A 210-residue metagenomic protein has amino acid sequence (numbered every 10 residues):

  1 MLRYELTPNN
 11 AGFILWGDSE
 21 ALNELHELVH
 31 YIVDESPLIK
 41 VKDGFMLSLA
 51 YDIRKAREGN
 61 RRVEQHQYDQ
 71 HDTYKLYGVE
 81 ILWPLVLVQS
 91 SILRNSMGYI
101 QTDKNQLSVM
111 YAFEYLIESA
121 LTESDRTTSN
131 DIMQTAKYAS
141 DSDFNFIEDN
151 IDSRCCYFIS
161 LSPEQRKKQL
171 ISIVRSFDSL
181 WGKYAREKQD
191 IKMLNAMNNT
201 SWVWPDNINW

Functional and structural regions predicted by a protein language model:
M1-W210: Positively charged, low-complexity terminal tracts and the immediately adjacent first secondary-structure elements
